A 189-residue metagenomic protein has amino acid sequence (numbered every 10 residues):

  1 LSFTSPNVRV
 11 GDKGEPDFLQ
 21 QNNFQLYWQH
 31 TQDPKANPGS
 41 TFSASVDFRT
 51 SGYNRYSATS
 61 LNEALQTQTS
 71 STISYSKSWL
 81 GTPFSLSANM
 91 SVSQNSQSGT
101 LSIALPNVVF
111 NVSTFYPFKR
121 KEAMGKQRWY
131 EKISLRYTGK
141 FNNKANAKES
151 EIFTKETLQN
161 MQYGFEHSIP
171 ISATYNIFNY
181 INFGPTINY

Functional and structural regions predicted by a protein language model:
L1-Y189: Outer-membrane beta-barrel proteins and related beta-barrel translocases across Gram-negative bacteria
